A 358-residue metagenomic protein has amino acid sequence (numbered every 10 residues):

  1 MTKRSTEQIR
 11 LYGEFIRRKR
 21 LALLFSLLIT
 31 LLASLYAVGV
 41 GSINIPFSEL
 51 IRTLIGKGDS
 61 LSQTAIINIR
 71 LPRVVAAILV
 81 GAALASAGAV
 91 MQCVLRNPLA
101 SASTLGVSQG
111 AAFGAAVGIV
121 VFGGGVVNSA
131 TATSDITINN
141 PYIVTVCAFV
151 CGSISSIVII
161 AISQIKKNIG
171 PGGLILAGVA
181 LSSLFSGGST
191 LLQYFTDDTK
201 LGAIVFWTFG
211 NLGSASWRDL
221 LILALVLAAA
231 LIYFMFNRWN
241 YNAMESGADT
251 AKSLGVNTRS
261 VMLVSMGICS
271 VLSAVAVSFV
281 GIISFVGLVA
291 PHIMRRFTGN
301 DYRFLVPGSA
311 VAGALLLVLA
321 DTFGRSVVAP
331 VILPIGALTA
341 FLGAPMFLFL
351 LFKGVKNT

Functional and structural regions predicted by a protein language model:
M1-T358: Alpha-helical transmembrane segments in inner-membrane proteins
